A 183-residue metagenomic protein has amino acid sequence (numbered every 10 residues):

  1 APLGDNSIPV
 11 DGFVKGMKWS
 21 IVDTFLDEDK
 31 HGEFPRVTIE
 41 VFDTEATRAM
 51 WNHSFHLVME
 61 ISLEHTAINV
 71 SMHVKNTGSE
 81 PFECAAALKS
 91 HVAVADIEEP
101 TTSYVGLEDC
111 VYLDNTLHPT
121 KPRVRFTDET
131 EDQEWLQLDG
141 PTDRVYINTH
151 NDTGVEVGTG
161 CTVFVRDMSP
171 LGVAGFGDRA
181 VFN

Functional and structural regions predicted by a protein language model:
A1-P9: Acidic-aromatic substrate-binding/catalytic surfaces of carbohydrate-active enzymes
I8-H65: Extended, loop-rich substrate-binding clefts of extracytoplasmic carbohydrate-active enzymes
I39, N69-M72: Short hydrophobic/aromatic-rich beta-strand segments that constitute the beta-sheet cores of beta-sandwich/beta-barrel
E64-A67, G78: Beta-rich strand-turn-strand
M72-G78: Asparagine-centered strand-capping/turn motif at beta-strand->loop junctions
P81-E83, A87, H91-D178: Active-site/ligand-binding surface loops and adjacent short beta/alpha elements that line catalytic pockets across
R179-N183: A hydrophobic, small-residue-rich beta->alpha segment in the mid-to-C-terminal subdomain of diverse proteins
